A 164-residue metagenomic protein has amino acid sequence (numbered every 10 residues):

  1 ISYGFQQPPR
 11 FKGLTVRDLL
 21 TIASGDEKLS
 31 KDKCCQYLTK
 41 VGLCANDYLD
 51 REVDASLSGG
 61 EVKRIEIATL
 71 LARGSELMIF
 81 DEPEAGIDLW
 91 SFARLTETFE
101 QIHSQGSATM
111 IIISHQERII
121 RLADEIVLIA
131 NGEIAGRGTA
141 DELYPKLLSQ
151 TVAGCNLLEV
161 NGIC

Functional and structural regions predicted by a protein language model:
Q7, G13-S30: Q-loop/switch helix immediately C-terminal to the Walker
E66-I67: Hydrophobic anchor residue at the start of the ABC signature
L70-L71: ABC ATPase C-loop
E82-P83: Walker B catalytic motif
F92-Q105: Helical segment within the ABC ATPase nucleotide-binding domain
H115-R121: Conserved H-loop
R121-L128: Conserved catalytic segment of ABC-fold P-loop ATPases
E133-N156: Conserved beta-strand-loop-alpha-helix hinge in the C-terminal portion of ABC ATPase nucleotide-binding domains
